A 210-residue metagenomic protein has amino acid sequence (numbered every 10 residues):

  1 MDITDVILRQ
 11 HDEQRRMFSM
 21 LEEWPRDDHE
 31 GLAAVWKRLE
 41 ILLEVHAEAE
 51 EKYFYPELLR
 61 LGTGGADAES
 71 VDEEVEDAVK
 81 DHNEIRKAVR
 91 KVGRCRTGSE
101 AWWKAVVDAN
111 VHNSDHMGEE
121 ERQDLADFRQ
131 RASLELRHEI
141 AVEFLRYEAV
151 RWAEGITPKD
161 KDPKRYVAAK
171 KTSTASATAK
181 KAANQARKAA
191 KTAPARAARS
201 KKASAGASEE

Functional and structural regions predicted by a protein language model:
M1-E210: Small-residue-biased structural context
